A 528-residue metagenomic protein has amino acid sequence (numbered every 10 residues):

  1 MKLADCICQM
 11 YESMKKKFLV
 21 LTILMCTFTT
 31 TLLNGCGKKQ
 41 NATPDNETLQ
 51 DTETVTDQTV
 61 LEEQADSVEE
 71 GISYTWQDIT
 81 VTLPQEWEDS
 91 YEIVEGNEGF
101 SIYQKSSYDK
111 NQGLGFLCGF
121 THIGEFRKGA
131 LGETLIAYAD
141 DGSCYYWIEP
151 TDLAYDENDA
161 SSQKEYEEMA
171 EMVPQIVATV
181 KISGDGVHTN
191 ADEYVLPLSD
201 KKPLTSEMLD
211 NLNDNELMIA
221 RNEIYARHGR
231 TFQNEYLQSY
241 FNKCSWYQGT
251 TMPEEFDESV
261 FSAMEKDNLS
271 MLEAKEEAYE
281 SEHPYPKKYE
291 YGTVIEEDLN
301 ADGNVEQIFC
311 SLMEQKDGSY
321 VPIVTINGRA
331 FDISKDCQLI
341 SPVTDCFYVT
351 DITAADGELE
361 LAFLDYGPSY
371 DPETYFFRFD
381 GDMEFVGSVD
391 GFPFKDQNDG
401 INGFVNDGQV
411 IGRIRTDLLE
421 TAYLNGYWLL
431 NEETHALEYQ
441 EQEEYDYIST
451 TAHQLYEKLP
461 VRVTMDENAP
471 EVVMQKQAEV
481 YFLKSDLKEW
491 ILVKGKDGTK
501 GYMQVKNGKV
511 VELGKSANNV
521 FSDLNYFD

Functional and structural regions predicted by a protein language model:
M14-N41: Sec-dependent N-terminal signal peptides of Gram-positive bacterial secreted proteins and lipoproteins
K38-Y74, V187-V195, E280-E297: N-terminal, intrinsically disordered, polar/charged segments of Gram-positive cell-envelope systems that serve as
T82-A130, L135-I136: Secretory pathway targeting signatures of secreted, lumenal, and periplasmic proteins
T151-H188: Surface-exposed amphipathic alpha-helical segments
M208-Y247: Amphipathic alpha-helical packing elements
D302: Acidic carboxylate motifs that coordinate Ca2+ or other divalent cations, activating on Asp/Glu
D345-R378, M383-A452, E457: Short aromatic loop motif centered on NTY/YTY
V472-F527: SH3/SH3-like beta-barrel superfamily modules
